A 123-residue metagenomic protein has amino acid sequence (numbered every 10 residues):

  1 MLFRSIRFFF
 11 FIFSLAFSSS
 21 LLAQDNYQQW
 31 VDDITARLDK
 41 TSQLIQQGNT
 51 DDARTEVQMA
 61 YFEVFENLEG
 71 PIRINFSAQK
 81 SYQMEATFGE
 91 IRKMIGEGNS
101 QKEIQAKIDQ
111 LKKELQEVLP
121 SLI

Functional and structural regions predicted by a protein language model:
M1-L2: Short, small-residue-biased leader/transition segments that mark boundaries at the very start of proteins
I6-S14: Sec-dependent signal peptide hydrophobic core
S18-S19: N-terminal signal peptide c-region/cleavage motif recognized by signal peptidases
L22-I123: N-terminal soluble domains immediately following signal/targeting peptides that reside in extracytoplasmic
